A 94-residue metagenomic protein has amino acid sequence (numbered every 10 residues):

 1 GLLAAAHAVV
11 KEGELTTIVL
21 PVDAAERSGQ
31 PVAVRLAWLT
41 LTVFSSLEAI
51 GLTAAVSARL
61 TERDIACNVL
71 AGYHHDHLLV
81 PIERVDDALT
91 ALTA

Functional and structural regions predicted by a protein language model:
G1-A94: A conserved regulatory-domain signal marking ACT and ACT-like small-molecule sensing domains and adjacent regulatory
